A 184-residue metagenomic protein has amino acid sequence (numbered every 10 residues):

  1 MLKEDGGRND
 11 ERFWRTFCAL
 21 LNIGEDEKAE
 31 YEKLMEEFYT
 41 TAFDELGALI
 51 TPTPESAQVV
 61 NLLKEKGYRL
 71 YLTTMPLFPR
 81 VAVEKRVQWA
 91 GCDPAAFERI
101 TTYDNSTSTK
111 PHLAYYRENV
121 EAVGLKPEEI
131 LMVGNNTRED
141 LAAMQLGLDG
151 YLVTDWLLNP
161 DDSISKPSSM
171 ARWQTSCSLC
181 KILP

Functional and structural regions predicted by a protein language model:
M1-T41: A metal-dependent, Asp-based hydrolase signature
L2-G6, R80, S163: Short, flexible/disordered intra-domain loops and linkers
R8, A29-K33, T40-L72: Short, acidic loop-to-helix structural element flanking the phosphoryl-transfer center in phosphate-processing enzymes
E11-T16, V81, L113-A114: A generic alpha-helix surface/boundary motif
R12-F13, N22, P52-S56, P111: Extended, folded domain segments that form the structural surfaces/walls around functional sites
E30-M35, L46-A48, G91-C92, P111-A114: A broad, low-specificity signal for short, low-complexity segments enriched in glycine/proline and polar/charged
L46-I50, P79, T107: Short, flexible loop segments at the rims of nucleotide/cofactor-binding pockets, characterized by
N61, M75-L77, E84-P184: Asp-based, Mg2+/Mn2+-dependent phosphohydrolase catalytic module
